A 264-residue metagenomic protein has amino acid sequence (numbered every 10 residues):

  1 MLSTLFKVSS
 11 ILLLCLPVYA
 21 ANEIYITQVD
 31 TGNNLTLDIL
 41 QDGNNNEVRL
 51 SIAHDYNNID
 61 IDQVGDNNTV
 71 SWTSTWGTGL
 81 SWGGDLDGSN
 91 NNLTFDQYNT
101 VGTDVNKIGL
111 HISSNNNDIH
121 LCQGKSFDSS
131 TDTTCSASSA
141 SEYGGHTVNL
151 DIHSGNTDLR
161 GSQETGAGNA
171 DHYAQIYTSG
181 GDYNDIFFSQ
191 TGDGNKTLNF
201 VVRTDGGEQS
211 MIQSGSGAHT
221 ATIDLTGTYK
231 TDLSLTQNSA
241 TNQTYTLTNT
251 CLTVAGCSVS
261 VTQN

Functional and structural regions predicted by a protein language model:
M1, A20-A21: Absolute protein N-terminus
M1-K7: Positively charged n-region of N-terminal signal peptides that target proteins for export
C15-P17: N-terminal signal peptide c-region/cleavage motif recognized by signal peptidases
A21-N264: Low-complexity repeat regions of mature extracellularly deployed or surface/particle-associated proteins
